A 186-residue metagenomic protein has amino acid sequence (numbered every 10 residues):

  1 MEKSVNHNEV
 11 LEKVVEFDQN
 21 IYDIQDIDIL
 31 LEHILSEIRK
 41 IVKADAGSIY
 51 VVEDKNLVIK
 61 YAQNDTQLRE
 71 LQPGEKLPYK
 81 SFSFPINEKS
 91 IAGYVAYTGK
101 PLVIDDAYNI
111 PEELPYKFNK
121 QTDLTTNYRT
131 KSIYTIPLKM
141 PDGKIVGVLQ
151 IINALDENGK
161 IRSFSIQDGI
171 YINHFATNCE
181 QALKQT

Functional and structural regions predicted by a protein language model:
M1-H33, K40-I41, I59-Y61, A182-Q185: Signal-transmission linkers at sensory-effector interfaces
D18-Y22, I34-K43, I49-V51, K76 (+2 more regions): Short regulatory alpha-helical segment in sensory/regulatory domains of signaling proteins that mediates
S36, S48-N87, N109-I110, Y116 (+1 more regions): GAF sensory/regulatory domain recognition with acknowledged cross-activation on helical regulatory dimers
G93-L102, Y108-E112: Soluble sensory domains of the PAS superfamily and closely related sensory modules
D105-S132, L155-R162: Signal-transducing coupling segments at domain and membrane junctions
K131-M140: A short, aliphatic-rich beta-strand micro-motif
K139-I145, A154, T186: Flexible loop/coil segments at beta-strand boundaries within sensory signal-transduction domains
K144, G159-K184: Amphipathic alpha-helical "output/dimerization" segments
